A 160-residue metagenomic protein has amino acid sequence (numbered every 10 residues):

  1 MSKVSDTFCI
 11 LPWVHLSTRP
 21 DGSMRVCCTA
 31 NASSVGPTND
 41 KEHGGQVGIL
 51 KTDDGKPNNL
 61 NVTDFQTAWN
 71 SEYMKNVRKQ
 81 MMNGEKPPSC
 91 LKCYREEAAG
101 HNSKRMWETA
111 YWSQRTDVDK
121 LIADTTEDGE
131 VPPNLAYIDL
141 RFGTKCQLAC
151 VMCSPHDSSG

Functional and structural regions predicted by a protein language model:
M1-L11: Short, basic/aromatic recognition patches
L11, M24-T29, K86-A98, K145-P155: Local cysteine-cluster metal-coordination motifs and their immediate loop/turn environment, predominantly Fe-S cluster
P12-V14, A32, S89, L121-E127 (+1 more regions): Exoplasmic/lumenal regions adjacent to the first transmembrane segment of eukaryotic integral membrane proteins across
V14-D21, D128-H156: N-terminal pre-triad scaffold of radical SAM enzymes
L16, S34-V35, E97-K104, C153 (+1 more regions): Cys/His-rich zinc-coordinating "finger/knuckle" motifs
T29-E97: C-terminal accessory region of radical SAM enzymes
G100-A136, C146-L148: Recognition helices and adjacent regulatory flanks at domain boundaries
